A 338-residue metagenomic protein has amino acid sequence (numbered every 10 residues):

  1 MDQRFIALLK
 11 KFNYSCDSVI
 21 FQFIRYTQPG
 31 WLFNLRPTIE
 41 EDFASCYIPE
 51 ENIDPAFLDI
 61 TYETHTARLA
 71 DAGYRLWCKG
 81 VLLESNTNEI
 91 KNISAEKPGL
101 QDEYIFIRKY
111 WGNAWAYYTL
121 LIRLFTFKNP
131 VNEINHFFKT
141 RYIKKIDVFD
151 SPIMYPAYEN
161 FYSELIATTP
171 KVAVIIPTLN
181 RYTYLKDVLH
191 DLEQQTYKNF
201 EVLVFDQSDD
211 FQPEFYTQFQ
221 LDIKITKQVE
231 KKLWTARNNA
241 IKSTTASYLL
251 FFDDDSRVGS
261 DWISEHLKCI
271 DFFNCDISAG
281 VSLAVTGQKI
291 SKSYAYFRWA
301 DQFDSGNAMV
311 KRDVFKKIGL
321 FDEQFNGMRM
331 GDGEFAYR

Functional and structural regions predicted by a protein language model:
M1-I24, R257-S293: Conserved donor NDP-sugar-binding/catalytic core segment of glycosyltransferases
Y14-S18, F23-E50, K292-V310, N326-M328 (+1 more regions): A recurrent flexible, glycine/aromatic-enriched loop bordering the glycosyltransferase active site that acts as
E63-D71, M328-F335: Acidic donor-binding loop at a coil-to-helix junction in glycosyltransferase catalytic cores that engages
K79-K145: Active-site-adjacent helix/loop segment of glycosyltransferases that harbors family-specific signature motifs
N135-D191: N-proximal low-complexity "stem/linker" segments adjacent to membrane-targeting elements
L189-K227: Acidic donor-binding segment of Leloir-type glycosyltransferases
Q228-T244, Y294-A295: Glycine-rich, basic loop-to-helix element that forms the pyrophosphate-binding segment of sugar-nucleotide handling
L249: Short aromatic/hydrophobic "clamp" motif used to bind/position activated sugar donors
